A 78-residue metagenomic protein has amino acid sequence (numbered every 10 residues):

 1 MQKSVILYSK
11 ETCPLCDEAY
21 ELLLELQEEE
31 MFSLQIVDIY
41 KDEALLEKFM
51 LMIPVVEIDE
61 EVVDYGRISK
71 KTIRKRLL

Functional and structural regions predicted by a protein language model:
M1-L22: Local sequence-structure signature of Cys/Sec-based thiol-disulfide redox active-site neighborhoods
S4, Y20-V37: Conserved helix-turn-beta segment immediately C-terminal to the redox Cys motif in thioredoxin-like folds
E18-E21, K48-L51, I68: Generic recognition of short, well-ordered alpha-helical segments
Q35-M52: Thioredoxin-like thiol-disulfide oxidoreductase module
P54-V62: A short, hydrophobic beta-strand/beta-hairpin element that forms part of a small beta-sheet core
E61-L78: Non-catalytic, surface beta->alpha helical segment in thiol-disulfide oxidoreductase systems
